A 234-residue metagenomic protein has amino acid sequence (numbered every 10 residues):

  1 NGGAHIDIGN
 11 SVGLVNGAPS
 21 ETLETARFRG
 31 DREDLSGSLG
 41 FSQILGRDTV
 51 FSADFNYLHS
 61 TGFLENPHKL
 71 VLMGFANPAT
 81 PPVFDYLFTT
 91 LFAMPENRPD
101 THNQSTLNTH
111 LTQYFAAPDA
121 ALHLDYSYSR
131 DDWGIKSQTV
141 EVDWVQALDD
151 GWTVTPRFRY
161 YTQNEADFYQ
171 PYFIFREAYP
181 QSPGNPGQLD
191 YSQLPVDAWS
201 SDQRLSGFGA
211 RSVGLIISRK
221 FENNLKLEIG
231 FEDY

Functional and structural regions predicted by a protein language model:
N1-H5, A120-R130, F231-Y234: Transmembrane beta-strand segments that form the barrel wall of outer-membrane beta-barrel proteins
A4-P78, M94-E96: Solenoidal tandem-repeat scaffolds enriched in leucines and small polar residues
T22-E24, T139-D143: Short helix/strand-bridging catalytic loops that position acidic/His residues to coordinate divalent metals and engage
G37-Q43, T109-Q113, Y126, V142-Q146 (+1 more regions): Residues on the lipid-exposed face of transmembrane beta-strands in outer-membrane beta-barrel proteins
I44-D48, A116-P118, D149-G151, E222-N224: Outer-membrane beta-barrel channels and translocator barrels
F51, L122, L227: A broad, low-specificity signal marking well-ordered, structured residues that form hydrophobic/aromatic
D54-T112, R130-T139, G151-Y234: Outer membrane beta-barrel transmembrane domains
